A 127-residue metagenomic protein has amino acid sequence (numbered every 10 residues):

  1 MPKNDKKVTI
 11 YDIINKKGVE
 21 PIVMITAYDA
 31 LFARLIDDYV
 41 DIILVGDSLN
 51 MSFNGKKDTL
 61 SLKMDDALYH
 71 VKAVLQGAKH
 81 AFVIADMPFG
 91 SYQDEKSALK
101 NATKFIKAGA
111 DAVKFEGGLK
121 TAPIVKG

Functional and structural regions predicted by a protein language model:
P2-G127: Alpha/beta enzyme core
